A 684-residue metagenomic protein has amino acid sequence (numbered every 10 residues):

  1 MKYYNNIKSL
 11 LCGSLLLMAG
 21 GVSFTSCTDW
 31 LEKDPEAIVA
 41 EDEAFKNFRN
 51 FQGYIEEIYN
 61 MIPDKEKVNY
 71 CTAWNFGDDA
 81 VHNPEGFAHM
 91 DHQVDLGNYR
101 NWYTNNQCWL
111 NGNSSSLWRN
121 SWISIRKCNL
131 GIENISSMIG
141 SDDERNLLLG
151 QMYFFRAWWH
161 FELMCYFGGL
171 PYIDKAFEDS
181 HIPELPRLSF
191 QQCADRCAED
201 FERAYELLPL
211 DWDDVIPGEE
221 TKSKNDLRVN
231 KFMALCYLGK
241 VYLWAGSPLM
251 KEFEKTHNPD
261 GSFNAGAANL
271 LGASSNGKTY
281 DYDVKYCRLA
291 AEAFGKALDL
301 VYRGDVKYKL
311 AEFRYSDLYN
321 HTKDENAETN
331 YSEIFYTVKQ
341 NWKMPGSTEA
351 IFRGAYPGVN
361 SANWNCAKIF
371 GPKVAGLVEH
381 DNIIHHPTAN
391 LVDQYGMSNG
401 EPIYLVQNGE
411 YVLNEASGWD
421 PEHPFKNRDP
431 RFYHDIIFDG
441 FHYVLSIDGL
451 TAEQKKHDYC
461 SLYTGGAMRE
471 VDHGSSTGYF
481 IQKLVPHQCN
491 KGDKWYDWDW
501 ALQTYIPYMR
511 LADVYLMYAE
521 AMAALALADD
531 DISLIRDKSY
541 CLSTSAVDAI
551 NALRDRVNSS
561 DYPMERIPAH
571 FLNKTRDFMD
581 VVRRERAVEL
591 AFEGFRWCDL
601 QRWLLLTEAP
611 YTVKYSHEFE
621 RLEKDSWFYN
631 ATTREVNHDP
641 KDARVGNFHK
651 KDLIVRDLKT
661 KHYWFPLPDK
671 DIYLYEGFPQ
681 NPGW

Functional and structural regions predicted by a protein language model:
M1-P35: Bacterial Sec-dependent N-terminal signal peptides
C27-N75, A265, E410-W419, H423-K426 (+1 more regions): Membrane-proximal, proline-rich intrinsically disordered regions
E43-Y70, M90-F167, H181-T221, D226 (+7 more regions): Conserved, well-structured interaction surfaces
S121, A198, T221-N225, Y242 (+10 more regions): Long, intrinsically disordered, low-complexity segments
A157, L238-G239, Q503-S560: Extended amphipathic alpha-helical segments enriched in small hydrophobics
E162-C165, P171, V241-F253, A524-A528: Short coil/turn linking the two alpha-helices of tandem helical-hairpin repeats
L170-R187, L249-L289, D529-Y540: Short coil/linker segments at helix-helix boundaries
D305-M468: Extended ligand-binding clefts on enzyme/binding-domain cores
